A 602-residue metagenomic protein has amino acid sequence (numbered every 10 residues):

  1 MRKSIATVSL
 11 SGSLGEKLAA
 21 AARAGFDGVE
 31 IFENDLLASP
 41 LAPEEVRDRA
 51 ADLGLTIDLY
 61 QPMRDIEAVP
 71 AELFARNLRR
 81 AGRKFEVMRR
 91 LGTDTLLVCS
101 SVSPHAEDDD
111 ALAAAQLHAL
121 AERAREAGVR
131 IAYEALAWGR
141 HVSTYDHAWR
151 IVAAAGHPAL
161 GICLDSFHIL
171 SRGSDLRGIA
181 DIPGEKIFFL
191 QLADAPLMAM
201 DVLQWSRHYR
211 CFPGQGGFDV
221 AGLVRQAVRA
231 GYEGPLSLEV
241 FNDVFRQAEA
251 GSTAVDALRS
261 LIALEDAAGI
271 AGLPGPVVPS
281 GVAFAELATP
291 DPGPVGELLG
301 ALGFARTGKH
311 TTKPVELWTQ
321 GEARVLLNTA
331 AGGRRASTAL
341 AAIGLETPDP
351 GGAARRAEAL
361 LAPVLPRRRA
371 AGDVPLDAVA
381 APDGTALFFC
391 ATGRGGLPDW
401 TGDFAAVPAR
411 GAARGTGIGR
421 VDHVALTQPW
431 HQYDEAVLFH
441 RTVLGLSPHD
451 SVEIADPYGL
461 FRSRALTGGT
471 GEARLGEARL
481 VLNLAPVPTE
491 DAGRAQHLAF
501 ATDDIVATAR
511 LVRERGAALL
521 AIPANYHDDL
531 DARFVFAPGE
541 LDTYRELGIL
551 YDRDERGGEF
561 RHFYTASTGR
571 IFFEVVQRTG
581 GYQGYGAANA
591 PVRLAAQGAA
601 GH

Functional and structural regions predicted by a protein language model:
M1-T93, H118, V255-P276: N-terminal pre-domain/capping segments
K3-T7, V29-I31, I57-P62, L96-V98 (+5 more regions): Hydrophobic faces of well-ordered beta-strands that scaffold small-molecule active sites in alpha/beta enzyme cores
V8-L14, F32-P43, D65-A75, S103-D108 (+4 more regions): Acidic-and-aromatic substrate-binding clefts and catalytic sites of carbohydrate-active enzymes
L14, P43, F74-A81, D110-A113 (+9 more regions): Aromatic/hydrophobic pocket-lining residues that form the small-molecule binding cavity in soluble enzyme cores
R23, S252, L273-G308, T319-P366 (+3 more regions): Glyoxalase I/VOC metalloenzyme domain signal
F26, R90-T93, I187, Y232-E233 (+2 more regions): A structural motif
G28-V29, Y60, A119-G217: Acidic/histidine-rich catalytic cores of soluble enzymes
E67-G161, S252, D256, A268-G272: Active-site acidic/histidine proton-transfer and metal-coordination neighborhood in alpha/beta enzyme cores
